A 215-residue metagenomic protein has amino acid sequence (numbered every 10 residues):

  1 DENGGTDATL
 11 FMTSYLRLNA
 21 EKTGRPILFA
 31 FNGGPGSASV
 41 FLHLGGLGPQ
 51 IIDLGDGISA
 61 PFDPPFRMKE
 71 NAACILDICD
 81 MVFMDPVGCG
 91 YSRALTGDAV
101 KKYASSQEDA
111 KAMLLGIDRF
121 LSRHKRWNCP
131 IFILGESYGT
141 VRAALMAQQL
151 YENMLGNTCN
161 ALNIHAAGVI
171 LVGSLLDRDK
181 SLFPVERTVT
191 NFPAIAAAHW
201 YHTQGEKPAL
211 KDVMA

Functional and structural regions predicted by a protein language model:
D1: Mature N-terminal segment immediately following signal peptide/propeptide cleavage in secreted/periplasmic
G4-K102: N-terminal cap/lid subdomain of alpha/beta-hydrolase-fold enzymes
M12-L16, P49-I52, L114-L121, A143-G156: Short, well-ordered amphipathic alpha-helices
L16-K22, N71-I75, F120-W127, T158-N163: Surface-exposed acidic, glycine-flexible loop patches that form ligand/cofactor-binding and adhesion interfaces
N32, L134, I170-G173: Alpha/beta-hydrolase-fold catalytic nucleophile elbow
A38, G135-Q148: Glycine-rich nucleophile elbow surrounding the catalytic serine of serine-hydrolase chemistry
G48-G55, A147, Y151-A215: A catalytic-pocket lid/entrance helix-loop region that shapes and gates access to the active site across common
K125-Y138: Alpha/beta-hydrolase fold nucleophile elbow
